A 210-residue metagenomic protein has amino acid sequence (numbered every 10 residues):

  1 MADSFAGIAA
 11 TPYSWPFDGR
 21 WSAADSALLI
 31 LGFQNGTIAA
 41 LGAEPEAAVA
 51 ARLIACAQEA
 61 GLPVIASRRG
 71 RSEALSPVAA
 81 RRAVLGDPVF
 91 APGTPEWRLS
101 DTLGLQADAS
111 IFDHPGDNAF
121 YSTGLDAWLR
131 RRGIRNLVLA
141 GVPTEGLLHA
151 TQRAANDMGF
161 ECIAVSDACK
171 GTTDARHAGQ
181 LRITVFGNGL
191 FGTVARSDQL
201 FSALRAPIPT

Functional and structural regions predicted by a protein language model:
M1-A27, A55-A60, D87-T210: Active-site-adjacent betaalpha module
Q34-L41: Short acidic, Gly/Ser-rich segments with clustered Asp/Glu that frequently serve as metal-coordination loops in enzyme
I38, A74-L75, L147, T173: Conserved protein kinase catalytic core
L41-A57: …and closely analogous acidic/polar surface helices at protein-protein or active-site interfaces in A-domain-like
G42, V78-A79, A150-R153: Short amphipathic alpha-helical segments
A57-S76: Von Willebrand factor
E73-A91: Acidic/polar short surface loop at catalytic or gating sites that assists cofactor/ion binding and chemistry
